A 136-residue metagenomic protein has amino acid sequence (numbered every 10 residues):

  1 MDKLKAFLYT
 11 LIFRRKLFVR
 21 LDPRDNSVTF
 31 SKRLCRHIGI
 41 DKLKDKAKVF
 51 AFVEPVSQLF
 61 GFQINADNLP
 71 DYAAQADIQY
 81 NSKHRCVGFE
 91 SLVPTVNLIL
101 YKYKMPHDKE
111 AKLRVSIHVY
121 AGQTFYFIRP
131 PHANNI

Functional and structural regions predicted by a protein language model:
D2-I136: Long, contiguous, secondary-structure-rich segments that constitute the structural scaffold of globular domains
